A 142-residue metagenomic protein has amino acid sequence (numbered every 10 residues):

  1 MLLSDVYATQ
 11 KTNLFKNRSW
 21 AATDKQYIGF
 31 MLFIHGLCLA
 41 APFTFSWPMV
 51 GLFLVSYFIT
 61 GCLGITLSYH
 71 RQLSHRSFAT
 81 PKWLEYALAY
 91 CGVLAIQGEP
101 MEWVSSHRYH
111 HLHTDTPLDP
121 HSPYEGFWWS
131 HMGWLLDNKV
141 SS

Functional and structural regions predicted by a protein language model:
M1-S142: Non-catalytic, topology-defining segments of multipass membrane proteins
